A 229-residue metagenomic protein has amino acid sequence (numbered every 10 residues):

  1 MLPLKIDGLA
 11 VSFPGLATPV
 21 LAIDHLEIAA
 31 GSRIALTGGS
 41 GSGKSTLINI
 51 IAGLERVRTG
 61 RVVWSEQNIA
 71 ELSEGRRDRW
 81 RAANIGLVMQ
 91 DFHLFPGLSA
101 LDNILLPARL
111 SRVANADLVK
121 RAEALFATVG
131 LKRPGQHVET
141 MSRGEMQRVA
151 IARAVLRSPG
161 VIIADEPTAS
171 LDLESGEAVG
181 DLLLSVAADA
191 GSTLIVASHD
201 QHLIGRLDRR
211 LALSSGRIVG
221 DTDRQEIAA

Functional and structural regions predicted by a protein language model:
M1-P3, V11-D24, E74: A short, flexible loop at the N-terminus of ABC-type nucleotide-binding domains that lies
A52: Helix-to-loop junction immediately C-terminal to a conserved catalytic motif
G60-N68: Conserved ABC transporter NBD signature motif
L125-E139: Conserved ABC nucleotide-binding domain
H137-Q147: Conserved ABC ATPase signature
S158: Conserved catalytic motifs of ABC-family nucleotide-binding domains
I162-D165: Catalytic Walker B motif of ABC-type/P-loop ATPase nucleotide-binding domains
